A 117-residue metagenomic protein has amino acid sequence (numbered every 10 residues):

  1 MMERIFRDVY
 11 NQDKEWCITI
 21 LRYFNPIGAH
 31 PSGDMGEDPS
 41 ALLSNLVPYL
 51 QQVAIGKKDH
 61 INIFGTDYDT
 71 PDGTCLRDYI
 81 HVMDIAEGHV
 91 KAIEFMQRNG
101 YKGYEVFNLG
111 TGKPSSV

Functional and structural regions predicted by a protein language model:
M1-A29, P48-K58, I93: Active-site Tyr-X1-5-Lys
W16-T19, I61, D78, K113: Residues that recognize and position ribonucleotide moieties
G28, P39-N45, Y68-E87, Y101-V117: Substrate-binding strand-loop-helix patch in Rossmann-like NAD(P)-dependent oxidoreductase/epimerase domains
G33-N62: Mobile, glycine-enriched helix-loop/loop "lid" segments at the mouths of ligand-binding/catalytic clefts that gate
D59-F64, M96-F107: Core catalytic loop region at the nicotinamide-binding pocket of NAD(P)H-dependent oxidoreductases
M83, V90-I93, Q97: C-terminal helical cap and adjacent loop that interface with cofactors, partners, or active-site loops
